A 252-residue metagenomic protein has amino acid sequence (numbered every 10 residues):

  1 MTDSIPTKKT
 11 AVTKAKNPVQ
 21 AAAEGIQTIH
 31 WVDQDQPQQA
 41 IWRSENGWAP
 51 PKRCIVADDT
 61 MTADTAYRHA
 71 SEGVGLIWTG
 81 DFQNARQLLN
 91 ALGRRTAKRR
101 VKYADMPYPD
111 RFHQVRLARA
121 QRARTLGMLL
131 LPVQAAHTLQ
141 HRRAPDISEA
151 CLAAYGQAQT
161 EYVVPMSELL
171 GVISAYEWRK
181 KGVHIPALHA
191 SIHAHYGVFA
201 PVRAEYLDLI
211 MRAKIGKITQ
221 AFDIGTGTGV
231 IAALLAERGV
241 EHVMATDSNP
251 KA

Functional and structural regions predicted by a protein language model:
T2: Conserved binding/recognition cores within well-folded domains
K8-G47, P51-T62, A66-V183: N-terminal auxiliary segments of SAM/dcSAM-dependent transferases
K52-R53, S167-I215: Class I SAM-dependent transferase core
M61-T62, F199, Q220: A generic structural signal for short
R119, G156-T160, P186-I192, K214-A221 (+1 more regions): Generic structural signal for short, solvent-exposed loop/turn connectors between secondary structure elements
R203-A252: Conserved SAM/SAH cofactor-binding pocket of Class I
